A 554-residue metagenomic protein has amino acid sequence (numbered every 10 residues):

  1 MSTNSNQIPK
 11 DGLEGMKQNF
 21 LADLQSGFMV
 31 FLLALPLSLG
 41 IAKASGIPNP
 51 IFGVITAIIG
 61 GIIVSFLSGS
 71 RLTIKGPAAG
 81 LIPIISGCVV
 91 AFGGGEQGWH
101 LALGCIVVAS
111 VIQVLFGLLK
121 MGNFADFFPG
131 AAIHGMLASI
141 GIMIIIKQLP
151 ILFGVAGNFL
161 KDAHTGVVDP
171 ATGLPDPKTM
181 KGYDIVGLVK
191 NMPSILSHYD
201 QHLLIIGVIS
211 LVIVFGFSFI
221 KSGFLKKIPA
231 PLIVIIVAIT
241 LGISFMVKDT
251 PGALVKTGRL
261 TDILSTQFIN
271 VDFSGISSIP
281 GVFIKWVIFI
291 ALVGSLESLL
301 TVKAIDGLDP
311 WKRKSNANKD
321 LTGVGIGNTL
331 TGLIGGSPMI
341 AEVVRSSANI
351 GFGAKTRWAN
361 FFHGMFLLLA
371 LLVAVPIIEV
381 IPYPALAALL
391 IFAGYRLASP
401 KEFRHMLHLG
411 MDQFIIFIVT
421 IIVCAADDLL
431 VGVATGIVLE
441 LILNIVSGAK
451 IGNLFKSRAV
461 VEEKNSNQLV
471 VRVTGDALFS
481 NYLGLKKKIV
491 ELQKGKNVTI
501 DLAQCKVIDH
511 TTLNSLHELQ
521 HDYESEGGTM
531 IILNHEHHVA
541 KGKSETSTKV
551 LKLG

Functional and structural regions predicted by a protein language model:
S2-M29, V90-K312, I377-G432: Core transmembrane helix bundle of multi-pass membrane transport proteins
G12, G76, L103-M121, A125-P129 (+3 more regions): Helix-loop-helix junctions within the multi-pass membrane cores of secondary transporters/permeases
G12-Q25, L33, L37-R71, I276-W358: Membrane-embedded helical hairpins/re-entrant loop segments and their flanking transmembrane helices within multi-pass
G27-A34, I51-I58, A78-A79, L204-V208 (+4 more regions): Short hydrophobic alpha-helical membrane-embedded segments
S38-I41, G61-G69, C88, V114-L115 (+7 more regions): Alpha-helical transmembrane segments of multipass membrane proteins
F66-P77, I220-K226, F352-R357, P400-H408: Membrane-helix interface "capping/anchor" motifs
G69, T73-S110, M530: Membrane-interface helix-loop-helix modules in multi-pass membrane proteins
R396-G554: The feature marks cytosolic C-terminal regulatory regions of anion transporters and related permeases
